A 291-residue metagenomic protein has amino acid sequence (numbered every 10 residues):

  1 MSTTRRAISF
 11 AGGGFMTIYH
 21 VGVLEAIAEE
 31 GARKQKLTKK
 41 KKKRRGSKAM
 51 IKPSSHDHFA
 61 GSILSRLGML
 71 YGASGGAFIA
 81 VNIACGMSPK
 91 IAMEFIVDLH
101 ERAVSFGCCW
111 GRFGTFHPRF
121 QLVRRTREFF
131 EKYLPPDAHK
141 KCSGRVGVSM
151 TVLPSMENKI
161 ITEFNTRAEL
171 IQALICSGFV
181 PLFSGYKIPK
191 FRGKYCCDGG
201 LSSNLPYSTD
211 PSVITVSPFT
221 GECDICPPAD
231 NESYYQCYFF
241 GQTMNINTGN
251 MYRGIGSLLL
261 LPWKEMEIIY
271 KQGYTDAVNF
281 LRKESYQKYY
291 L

Functional and structural regions predicted by a protein language model:
M1-Y71, F78-L291: Patatin-like phospholipase
